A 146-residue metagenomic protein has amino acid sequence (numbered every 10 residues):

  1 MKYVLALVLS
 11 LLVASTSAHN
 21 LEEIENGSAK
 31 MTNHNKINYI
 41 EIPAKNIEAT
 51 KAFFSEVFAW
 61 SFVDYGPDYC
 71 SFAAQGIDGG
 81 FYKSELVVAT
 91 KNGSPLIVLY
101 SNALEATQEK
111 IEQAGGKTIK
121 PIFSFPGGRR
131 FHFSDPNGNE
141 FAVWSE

Functional and structural regions predicted by a protein language model:
M1-V4: Positively charged n-region of N-terminal signal peptides that target proteins for export
A6-A14: Bacterial N-terminal signal peptides
H19-A49, D78, P95-I97: N-terminal beta-strand motif that seeds the catalytic metal site of vicinal oxygen chelate
G27, W60-S94, E140-E146: Conserved short beta-strand elements that form part of the metal-binding/catalytic scaffold of enzyme active sites
N35, E41-G79, R129: Core segments of cupin and vicinal oxygen chelate
N38-E41, F123, A142: Residues embedded in well-ordered beta-strands within globular domains across many folds
I47-E48, V98-N137: Vicinal oxygen chelate
